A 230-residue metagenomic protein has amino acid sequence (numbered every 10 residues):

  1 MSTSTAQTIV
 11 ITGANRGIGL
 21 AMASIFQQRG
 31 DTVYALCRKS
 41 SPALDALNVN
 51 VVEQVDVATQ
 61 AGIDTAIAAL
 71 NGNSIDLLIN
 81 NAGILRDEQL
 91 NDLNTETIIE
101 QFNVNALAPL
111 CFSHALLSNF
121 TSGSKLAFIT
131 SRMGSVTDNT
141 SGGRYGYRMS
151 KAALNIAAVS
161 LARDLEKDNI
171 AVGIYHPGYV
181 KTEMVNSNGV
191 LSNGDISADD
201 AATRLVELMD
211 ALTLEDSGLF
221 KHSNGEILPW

Functional and structural regions predicted by a protein language model:
I11-T12, N80, K125-S131, A171-H176: Structural signature of the Rossmann-like NAD(P)-dependent dehydrogenase/reductase core
N15-S24: N-terminal Rossmann NAD(P)H-binding glycine-rich loop of SDR-like oxidoreductase domains
R29-L44: Conserved glycine-rich Rossmann-like NAD(P)H-binding loop of the short-chain dehydrogenase/reductase
V52, L93, Q101-F102: A hydrophobic alpha-helix adjacent to the NAD(P)-binding/active-site core of NAD(P)-dependent oxidoreductases, strongly
D56-N73: Conserved Rossmann-fold cofactor-binding substructure of NAD(P)-dependent oxidoreductases
I84, Q89-I98, K125-E166: Catalytic loop of short-chain dehydrogenase/reductase
K167, I174, T182, N186-W230: C-terminal helical subdomain
